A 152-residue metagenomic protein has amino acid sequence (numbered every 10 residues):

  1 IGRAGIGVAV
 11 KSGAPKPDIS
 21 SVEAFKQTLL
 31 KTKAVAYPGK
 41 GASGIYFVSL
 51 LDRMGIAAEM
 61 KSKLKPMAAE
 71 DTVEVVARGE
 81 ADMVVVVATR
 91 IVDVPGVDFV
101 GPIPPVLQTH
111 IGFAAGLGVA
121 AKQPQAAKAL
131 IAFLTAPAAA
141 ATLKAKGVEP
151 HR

Functional and structural regions predicted by a protein language model:
G2-R152: Exported/periplasmic ABC-transporter solute-binding proteins
